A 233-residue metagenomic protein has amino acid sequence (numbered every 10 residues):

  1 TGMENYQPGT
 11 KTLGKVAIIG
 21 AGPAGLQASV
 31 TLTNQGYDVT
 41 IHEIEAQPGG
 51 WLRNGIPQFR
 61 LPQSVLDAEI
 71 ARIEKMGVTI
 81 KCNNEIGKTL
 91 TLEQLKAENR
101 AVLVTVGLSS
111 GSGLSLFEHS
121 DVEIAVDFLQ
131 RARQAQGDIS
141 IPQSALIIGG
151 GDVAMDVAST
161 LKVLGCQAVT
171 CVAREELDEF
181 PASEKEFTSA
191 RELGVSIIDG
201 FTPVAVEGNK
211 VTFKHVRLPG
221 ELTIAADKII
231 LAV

Functional and structural regions predicted by a protein language model:
T1-T10, E74, C82, L92-R131: Glycine/serine-rich phosphate-binding loop and adjoining beta1-alpha1 elements at the start of nucleotide-handling
T1-T40, I44-E45, W51-F59, I70 (+2 more regions): Fe-S ferredoxin-like electron-transfer domains and their immediately adjacent linker/connector regions across
Q7-T10, G137-D138, F187, P203-A205 (+1 more regions): Replace "in large, NTP-powered and nucleic-acid-processing enzymes" with "in large, NTP-powered factors and other
A17-H42, K81-K96, G107-S112, F128-E184 (+3 more regions): Rossmann-like dinucleotide/flavin-binding elements
I41, E45-M76, I80, A158-P203: Rossmann-like dinucleotide-binding cores of NAD(P)H-dependent redox enzymes
N83-E85, A125, G200, K214: Conserved beta-strand termini and adjacent loop/short-helix elements that scaffold enzyme active sites in alpha/beta
S115-E118, F213-L218: Short acidic, glycine-rich loop/turn motifs
A205-E207, V211: Loop-rich non-cytosolic ectodomains and luminal regions
